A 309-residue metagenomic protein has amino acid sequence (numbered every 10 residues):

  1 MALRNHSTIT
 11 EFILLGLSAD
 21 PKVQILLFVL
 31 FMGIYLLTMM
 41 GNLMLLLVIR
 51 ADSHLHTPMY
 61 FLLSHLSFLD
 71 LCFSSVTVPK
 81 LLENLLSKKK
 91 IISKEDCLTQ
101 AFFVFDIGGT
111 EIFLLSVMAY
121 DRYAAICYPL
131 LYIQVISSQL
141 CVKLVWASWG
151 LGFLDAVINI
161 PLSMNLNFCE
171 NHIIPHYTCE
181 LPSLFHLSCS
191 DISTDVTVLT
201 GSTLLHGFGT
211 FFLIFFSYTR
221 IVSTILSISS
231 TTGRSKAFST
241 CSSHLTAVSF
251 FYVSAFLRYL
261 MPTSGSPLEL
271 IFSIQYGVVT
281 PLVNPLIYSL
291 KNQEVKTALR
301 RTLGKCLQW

Functional and structural regions predicted by a protein language model:
M1-W309: Transmembrane helical core of 7TM receptor-like proteins
